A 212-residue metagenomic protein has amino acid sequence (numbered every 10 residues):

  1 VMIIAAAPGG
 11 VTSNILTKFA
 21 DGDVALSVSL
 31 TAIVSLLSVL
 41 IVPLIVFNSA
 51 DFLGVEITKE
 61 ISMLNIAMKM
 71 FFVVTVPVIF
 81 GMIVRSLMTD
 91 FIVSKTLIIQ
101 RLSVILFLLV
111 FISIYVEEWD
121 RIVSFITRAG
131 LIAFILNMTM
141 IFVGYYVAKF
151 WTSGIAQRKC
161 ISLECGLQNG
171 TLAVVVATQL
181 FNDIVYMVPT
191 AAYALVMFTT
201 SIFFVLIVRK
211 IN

Functional and structural regions predicted by a protein language model:
V1-N212: Alpha-helical transmembrane segments of multi-pass small-molecule/ion transporters
